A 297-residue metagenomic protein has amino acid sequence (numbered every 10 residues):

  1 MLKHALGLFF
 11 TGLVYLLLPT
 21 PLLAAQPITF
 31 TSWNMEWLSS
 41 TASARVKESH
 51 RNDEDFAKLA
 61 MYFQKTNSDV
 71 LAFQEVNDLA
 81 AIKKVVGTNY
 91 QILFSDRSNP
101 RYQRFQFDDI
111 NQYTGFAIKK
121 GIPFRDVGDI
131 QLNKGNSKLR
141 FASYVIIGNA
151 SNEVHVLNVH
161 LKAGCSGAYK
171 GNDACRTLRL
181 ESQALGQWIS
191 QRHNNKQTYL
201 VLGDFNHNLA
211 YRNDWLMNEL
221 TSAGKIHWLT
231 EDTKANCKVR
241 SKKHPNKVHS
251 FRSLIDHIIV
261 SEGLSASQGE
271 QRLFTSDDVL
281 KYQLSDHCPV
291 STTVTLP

Functional and structural regions predicted by a protein language model:
G7-P21: Bacterial N-terminal signal peptides
L22-Q91, S98-Q112, Q183-G186, P297: N-terminal, active-site-proximal structural segment of metallo-dependent hydrolase catalytic domains
P27-A42, G128-D129, E153-A163: Active-site-proximal beta-strand elements of phosphoester/diester hydrolases
F30-M35, L59-I82, V145, V156 (+4 more regions): Active-site beta-strand/loop signature of hydrolases that rely on acidic residues for catalysis
A44-H50, T66-F73, Y102-R104, A168-L178 (+3 more regions): Second-shell loop/turn segments in exported
V70, V76-L161: Structured beta-strand-rich core segments of catalytic domains in phosphoester-bond hydrolases
S143, N149, E153-T230: Extracytoplasmic, non-cytosolic globular domains
Q187, Q191-Y199, H207-P297: Metal-dependent phosphoester-hydrolase catalytic domains
